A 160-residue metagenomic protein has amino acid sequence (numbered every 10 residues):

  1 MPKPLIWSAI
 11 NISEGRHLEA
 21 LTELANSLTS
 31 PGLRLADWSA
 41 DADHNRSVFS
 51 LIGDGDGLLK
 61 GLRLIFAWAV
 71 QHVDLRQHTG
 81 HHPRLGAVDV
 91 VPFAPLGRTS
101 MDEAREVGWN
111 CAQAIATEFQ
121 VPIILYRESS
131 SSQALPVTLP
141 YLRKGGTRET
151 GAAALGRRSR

Functional and structural regions predicted by a protein language model:
M1-R160: Long, contiguous binding/interaction regions
